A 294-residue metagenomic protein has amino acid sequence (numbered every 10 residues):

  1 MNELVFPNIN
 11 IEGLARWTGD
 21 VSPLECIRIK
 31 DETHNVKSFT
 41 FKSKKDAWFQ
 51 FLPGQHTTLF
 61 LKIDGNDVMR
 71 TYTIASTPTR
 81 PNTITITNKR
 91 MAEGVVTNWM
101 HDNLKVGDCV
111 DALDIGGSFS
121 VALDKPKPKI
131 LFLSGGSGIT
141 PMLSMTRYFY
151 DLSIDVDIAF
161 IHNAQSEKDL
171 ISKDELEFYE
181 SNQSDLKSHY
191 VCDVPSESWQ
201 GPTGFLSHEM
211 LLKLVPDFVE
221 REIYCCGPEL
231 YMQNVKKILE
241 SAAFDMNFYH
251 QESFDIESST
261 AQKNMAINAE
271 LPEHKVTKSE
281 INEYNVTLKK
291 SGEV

Functional and structural regions predicted by a protein language model:
L4-F6, E12, V95-G292: FNR/FR-type flavoprotein reductase catalytic core
F6-L113, P128, A164-S166, E177-E180 (+1 more regions): Ferredoxin-reductase
K45-D46, K290-V294: Short, highly charged
